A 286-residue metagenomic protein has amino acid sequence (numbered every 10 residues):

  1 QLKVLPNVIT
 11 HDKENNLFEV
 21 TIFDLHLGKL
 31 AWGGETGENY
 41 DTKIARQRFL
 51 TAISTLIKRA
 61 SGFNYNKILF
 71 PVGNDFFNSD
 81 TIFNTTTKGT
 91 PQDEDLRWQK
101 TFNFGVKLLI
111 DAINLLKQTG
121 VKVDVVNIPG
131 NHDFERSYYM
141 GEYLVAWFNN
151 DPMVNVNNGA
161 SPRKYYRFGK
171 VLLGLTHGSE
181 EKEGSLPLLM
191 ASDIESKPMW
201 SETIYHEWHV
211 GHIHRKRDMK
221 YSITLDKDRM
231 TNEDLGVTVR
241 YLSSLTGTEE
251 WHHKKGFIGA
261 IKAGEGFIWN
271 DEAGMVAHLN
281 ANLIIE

Functional and structural regions predicted by a protein language model:
Q1-L2: Extended, Lys/Arg-enriched charged tracts that mediate electrostatic binding to polyanionic substrates
L5-L25, G33, G37-V156: Core catalytic region of metal-dependent phosphoesterases/phosphodiesterases, especially metallo-beta-lactamase-like
L25, L30, H132, V171 (+1 more regions): Generic structural motif
H26-G28, F76-D80, E181-E183, K216: Short acidic, S/G/P-rich loop/turn micro-motifs used as interaction or catalytic elements
A31-G34, H252: Short, glycine/acidic-enriched capping/hinge loops at junctions between secondary-structure elements
K117, L144-P162, R167-G174, S179-E286: Conserved beta-sheet core of the metallophosphoesterase superfamily
